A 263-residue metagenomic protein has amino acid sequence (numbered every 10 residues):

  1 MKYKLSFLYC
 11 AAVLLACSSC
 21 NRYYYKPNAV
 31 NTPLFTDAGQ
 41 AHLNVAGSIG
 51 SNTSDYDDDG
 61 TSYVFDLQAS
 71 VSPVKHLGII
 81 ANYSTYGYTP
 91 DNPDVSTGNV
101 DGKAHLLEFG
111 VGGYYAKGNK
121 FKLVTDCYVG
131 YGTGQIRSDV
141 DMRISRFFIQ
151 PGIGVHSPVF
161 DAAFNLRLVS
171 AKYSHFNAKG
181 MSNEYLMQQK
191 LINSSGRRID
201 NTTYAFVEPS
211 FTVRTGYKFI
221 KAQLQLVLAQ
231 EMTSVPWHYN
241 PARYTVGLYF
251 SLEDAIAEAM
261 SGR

Functional and structural regions predicted by a protein language model:
M1-C20: Sec-dependent bacterial lipoprotein signal peptides
C20-V74, G78, E253, S261-R263: Short glycine/proline- and aromatic-enriched beta-strand/turn motifs that initiate or cap beta-hairpins
T32-L34, T53-D58, D94-G102, A116 (+3 more regions): Outer-membrane beta-barrel domain signature
P33-Q40, H76, A116-V124, H156-A162 (+2 more regions): Short loop/turn motifs that connect adjacent beta-strands in outer-membrane beta-barrel proteins
D37-A41, D59-F65, D101-L107, F121 (+5 more regions): Residues that define the transmembrane beta-barrel architecture of outer-membrane proteins
H42-A46, G78-I80, G110, K122-Y128 (+5 more regions): Residue-level detector of the transmembrane beta-barrel scaffold of outer-membrane proteins
V71, H76-S170: Gram-negative (and chloroplast) outer-membrane scaffold detector with strong preference for beta-barrel transmembrane
R137-Y239, F250-S261: Outer-membrane beta-barrel transmembrane domain signature
